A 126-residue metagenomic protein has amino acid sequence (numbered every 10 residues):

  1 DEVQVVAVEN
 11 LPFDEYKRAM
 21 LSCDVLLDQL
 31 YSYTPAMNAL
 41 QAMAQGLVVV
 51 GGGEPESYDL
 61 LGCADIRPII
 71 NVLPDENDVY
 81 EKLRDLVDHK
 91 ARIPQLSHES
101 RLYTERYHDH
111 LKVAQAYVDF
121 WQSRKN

Functional and structural regions predicted by a protein language model:
V3-N10: Active-site donor-binding acidic/aromatic loop of nucleotide-activated sugar and phosphosugar transferases involved
D14-Y16, D78: Short acidic active-site motifs
E15, L30-P35, E56: Active-site donor-sugar recognition loop in glycosyltransferases
K17, A39-A44, Y58: Short alpha-helical segment that forms part of, or immediately flanks, the ligand-binding pocket in carbohydrate-active
L21-T34, L47: Acidic donor-binding loop of glycosyltransferase active sites
V48-P55: Short hydrophobic beta-strand element within catalytic cores of glycosyltransferases and related nucleotide-activated
Y58-R84: Change "using UDP/GDP/dTDP sugars" to "using nucleotide sugars
A91-Q122: A charged, aromatic-enriched C-terminal amphipathic alpha-helix characteristic of glycosyltransferases across folds
